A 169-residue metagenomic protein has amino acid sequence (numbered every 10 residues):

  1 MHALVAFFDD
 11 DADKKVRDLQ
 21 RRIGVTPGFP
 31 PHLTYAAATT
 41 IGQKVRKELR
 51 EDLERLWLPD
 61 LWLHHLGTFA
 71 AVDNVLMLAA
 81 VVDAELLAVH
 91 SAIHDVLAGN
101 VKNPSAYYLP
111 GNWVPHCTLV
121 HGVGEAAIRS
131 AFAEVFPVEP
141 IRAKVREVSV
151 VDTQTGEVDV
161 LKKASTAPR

Functional and structural regions predicted by a protein language model:
M1-W62, D83-K144, V160-R169: Basic, often amphipathic N-terminal segments
A3, V75, E147: Short hydrophobic/aromatic beta-strand or adjacent loop that forms the aromatic wall/cage of a ligand/substrate-binding
A37, A79, D152: Pocket-edge structural micro-motifs
F69: Histidine-centered catalytic/metal-coordination loop motif
V75-V82: Short histidine-centered catalytic/ligand-binding loop motif
V145-D159: Glycine-rich beta-strand-turn "strand-cap" elements at beta-sheet edges
